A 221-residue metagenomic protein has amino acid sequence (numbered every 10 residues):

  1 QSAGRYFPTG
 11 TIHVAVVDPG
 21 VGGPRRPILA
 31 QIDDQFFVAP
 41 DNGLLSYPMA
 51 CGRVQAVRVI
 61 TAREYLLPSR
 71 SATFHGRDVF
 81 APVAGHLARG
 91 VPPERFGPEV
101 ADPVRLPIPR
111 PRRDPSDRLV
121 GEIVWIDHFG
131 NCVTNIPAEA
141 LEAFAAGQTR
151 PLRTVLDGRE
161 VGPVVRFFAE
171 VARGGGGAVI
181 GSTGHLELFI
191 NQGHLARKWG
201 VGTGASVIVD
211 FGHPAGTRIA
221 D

Functional and structural regions predicted by a protein language model:
A3-F7, C51, H86-E94: Change "in soluble alpha/beta enzymes" to "in soluble alpha/beta proteins
F7-G10, A15-V17, V21-D78: Active-site histidine-anchored catalytic micro-motif
T11-V14, P27-L29, Q35-V38, Q55-V59 (+8 more regions): Structural motif
L67-A146: Anionic-ligand-binding alpha/beta catalytic cores of soluble enzymes and soluble regulatory domains that recognize
G85, H213-D221: Short acidic/glycine-rich loops and adjacent helix/strand connectors that line catalytic pockets where negatively
P93-E99, V164, T217-I219: Flexible, glycine/charged-enriched surface loops at secondary-structure junctions
N135-G200: A conserved acidic, glycine/proline-rich C-terminal tail/linker
T203-G212: Surface-exposed interaction regions enriched in Ser/Thr/Asp/Glu that occur as long low-complexity tracts or repetitive
